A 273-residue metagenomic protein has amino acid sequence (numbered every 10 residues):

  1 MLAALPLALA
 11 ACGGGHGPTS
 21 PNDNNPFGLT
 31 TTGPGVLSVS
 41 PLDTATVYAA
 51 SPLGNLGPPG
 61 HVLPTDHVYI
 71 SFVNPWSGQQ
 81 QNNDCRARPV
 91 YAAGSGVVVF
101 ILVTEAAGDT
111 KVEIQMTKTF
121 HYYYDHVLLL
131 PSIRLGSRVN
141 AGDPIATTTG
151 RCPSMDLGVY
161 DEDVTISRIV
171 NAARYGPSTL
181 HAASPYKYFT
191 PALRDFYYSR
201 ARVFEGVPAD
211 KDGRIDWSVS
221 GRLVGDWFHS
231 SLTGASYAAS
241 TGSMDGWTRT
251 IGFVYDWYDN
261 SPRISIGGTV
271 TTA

Functional and structural regions predicted by a protein language model:
M1-P6: Sec-dependent signal peptide recognition, specifically the positively charged N-region followed immediately by
L9-A11: C-terminal motif of bacterial Sec signal peptides marking the signal peptidase cleavage site
G13-H16: Bacterial signal peptide processing site
P26, T31-A92, R202-R214, D245-T250: Short glycine/threonine/proline-enriched tight-turn/helix- or strand-capping micro-motif at secondary-structure
T30-T32, D84, Y91, R134 (+2 more regions): Acidic, glycine-rich catalytic/binding loops that coordinate metals and/or anionic ligands
C85-A87, A92-P131, P153-D156: Zn2+-dependent peptidoglycan hydrolase active-site motif and core
G234-A273: N-terminal glycine/threonine-rich, aromatic-flanked beta-hairpin/loop signature
